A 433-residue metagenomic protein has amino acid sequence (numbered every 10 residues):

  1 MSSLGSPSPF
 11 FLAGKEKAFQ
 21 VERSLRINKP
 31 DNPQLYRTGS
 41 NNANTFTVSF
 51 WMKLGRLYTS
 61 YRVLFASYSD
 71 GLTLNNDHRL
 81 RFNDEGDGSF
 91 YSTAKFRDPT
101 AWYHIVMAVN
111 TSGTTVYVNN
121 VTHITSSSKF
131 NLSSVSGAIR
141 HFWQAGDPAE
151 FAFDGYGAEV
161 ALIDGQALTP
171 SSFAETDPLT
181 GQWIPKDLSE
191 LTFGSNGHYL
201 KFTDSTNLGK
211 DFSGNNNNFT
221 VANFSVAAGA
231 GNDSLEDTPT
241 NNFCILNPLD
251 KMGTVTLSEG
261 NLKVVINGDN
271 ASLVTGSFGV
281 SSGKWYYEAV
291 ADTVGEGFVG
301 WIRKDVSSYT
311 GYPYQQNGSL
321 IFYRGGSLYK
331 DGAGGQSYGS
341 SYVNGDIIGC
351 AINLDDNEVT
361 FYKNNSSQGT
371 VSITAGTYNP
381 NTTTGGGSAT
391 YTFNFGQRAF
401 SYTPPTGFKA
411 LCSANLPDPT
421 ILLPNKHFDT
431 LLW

Functional and structural regions predicted by a protein language model:
M1-N44, D77-R79, E85-G86, V226-C244 (+1 more regions): Low-complexity, glycine/proline/serine-rich flexible segments
S2-R23, P30, H123-S127, Y156-N241 (+3 more regions): Extended recognition patches within non-cytosolic domains
S3-K29, S49-Y58, G71-L132, Y329-G332 (+2 more regions): Extracellular glycan-interaction surfaces
K29-F46, S89-R97, G146-A149, I184-L191 (+2 more regions): Short surface loop/edge beta-strand patches of beta-sandwich-type extracellular domains that form ligand-contact sites
K29-R81, G113, Q166-S171, V280-S281 (+2 more regions): Extracellular glycan-recognition modules
V48-R56, I105-M107, G157-L162, L200-K201 (+5 more regions): Short hydrophobic/aromatic patches on beta-strands that form ligand-binding or substrate-lining surfaces
E85-D87, S136-G157: Extracellular glycan-interaction patches encoded by glycine-rich segments
F298-I347: Glycine-aromatic-enriched beta-strand/loop faces of beta-sandwich-type recognition domains, especially lectin-like
